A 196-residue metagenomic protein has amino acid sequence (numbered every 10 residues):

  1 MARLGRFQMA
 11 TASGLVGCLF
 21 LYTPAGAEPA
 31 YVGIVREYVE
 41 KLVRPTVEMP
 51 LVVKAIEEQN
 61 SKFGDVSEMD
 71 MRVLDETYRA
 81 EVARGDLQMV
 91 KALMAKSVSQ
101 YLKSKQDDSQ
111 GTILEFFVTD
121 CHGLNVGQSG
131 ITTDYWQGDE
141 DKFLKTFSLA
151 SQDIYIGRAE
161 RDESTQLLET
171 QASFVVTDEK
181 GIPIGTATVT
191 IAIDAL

Functional and structural regions predicted by a protein language model:
M1-S13: Bacterial N-terminal signal peptides that target proteins for export
A10-Y22: Bacterial N-terminal signal peptides
G26-M89, G111-T112, A195: Juxtamembrane extracytoplasmic/periplasmic/luminal helical "stalk" adjacent to the first N-terminal
R84-K103, I131-E160: Extracytoplasmic/periplasmic sensor domains and loops in membrane signaling proteins
Q110-I113, L168-T170: Short, small/polar residue-rich loop motifs at catalytic or cofactor-binding pockets
E115-C121: Short hydrophobic alpha-helical segments used for membrane anchoring or interfacial signaling
L124-S129: Amphipathic coiled-coil signal-relay and dimerization helices
L167-L196: Conserved beta-strands of PAS-like sensory domains
